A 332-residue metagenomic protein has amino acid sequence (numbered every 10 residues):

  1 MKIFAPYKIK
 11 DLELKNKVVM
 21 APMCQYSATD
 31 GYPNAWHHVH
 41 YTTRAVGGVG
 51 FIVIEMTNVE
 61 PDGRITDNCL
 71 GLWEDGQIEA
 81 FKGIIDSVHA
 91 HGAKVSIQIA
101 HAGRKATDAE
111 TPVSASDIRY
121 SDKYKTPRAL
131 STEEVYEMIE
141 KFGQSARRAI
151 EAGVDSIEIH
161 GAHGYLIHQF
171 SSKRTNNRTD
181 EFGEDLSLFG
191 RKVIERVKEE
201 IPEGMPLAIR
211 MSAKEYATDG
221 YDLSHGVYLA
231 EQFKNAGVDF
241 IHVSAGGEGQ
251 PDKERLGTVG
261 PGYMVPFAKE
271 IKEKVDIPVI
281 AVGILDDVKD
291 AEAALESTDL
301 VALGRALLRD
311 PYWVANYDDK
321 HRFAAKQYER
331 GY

Functional and structural regions predicted by a protein language model:
M1-Y332: Flavin-dependent oxidoreductase catalytic cores
